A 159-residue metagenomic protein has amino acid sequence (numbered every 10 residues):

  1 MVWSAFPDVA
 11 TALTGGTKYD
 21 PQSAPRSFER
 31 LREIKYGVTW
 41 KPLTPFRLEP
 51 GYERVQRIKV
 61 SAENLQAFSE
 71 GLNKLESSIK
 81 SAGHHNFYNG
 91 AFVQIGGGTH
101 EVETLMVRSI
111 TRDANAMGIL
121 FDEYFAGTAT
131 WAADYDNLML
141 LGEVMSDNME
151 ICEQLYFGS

Functional and structural regions predicted by a protein language model:
M1-S159: Short S/T/G/P-rich N-terminal loop/turn motif that feeds into the first structured element of a domain
